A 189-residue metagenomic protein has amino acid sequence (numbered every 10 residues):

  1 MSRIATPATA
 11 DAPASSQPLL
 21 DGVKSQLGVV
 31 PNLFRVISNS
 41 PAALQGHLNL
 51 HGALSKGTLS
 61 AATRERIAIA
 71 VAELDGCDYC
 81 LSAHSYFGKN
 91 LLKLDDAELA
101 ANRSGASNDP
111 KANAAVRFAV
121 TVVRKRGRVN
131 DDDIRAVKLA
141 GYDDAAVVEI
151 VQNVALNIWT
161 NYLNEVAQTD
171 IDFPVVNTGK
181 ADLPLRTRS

Functional and structural regions predicted by a protein language model:
M1-S189: Hydrophobic alpha-helical segments
